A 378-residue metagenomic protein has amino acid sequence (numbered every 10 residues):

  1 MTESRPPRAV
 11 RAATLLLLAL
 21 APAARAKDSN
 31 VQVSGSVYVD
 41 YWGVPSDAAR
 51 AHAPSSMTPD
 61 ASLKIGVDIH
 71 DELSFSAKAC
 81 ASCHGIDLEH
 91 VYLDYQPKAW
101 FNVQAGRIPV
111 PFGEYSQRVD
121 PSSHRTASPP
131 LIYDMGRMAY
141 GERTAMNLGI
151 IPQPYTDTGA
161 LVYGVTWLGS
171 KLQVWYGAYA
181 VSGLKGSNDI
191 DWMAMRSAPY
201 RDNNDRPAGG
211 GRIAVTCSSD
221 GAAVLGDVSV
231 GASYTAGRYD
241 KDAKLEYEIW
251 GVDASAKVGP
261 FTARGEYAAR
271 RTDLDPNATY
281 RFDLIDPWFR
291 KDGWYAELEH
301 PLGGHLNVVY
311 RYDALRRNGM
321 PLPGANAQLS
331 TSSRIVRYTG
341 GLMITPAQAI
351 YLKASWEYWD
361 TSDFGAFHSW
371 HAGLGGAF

Functional and structural regions predicted by a protein language model:
T2-A13: Bacterial N-terminal signal peptides that target proteins for export
A12-A21: Bacterial N-terminal signal peptides
P22-A26: Sec/Tat signal peptide C-region and signal peptidase I cleavage site
K27-V44, H52-G186, D205-G210, A214-D220 (+3 more regions): Outer membrane beta-barrel
D47-R50, Y92-Y95, R107, S116 (+2 more regions): Outer-membrane beta-barrel pore domains
R125-A127, M193-M195, Y280-R281, A325: Short glycine/proline- and charge-enriched loop/turn segments that cap or connect secondary-structure elements
I151, A198, D202, P287: Glycine- and other small-residue-rich loops at beta-strand/loop junctions that grip anionic moieties
G186-D240: Loop-centered beta-sheet repeat module
